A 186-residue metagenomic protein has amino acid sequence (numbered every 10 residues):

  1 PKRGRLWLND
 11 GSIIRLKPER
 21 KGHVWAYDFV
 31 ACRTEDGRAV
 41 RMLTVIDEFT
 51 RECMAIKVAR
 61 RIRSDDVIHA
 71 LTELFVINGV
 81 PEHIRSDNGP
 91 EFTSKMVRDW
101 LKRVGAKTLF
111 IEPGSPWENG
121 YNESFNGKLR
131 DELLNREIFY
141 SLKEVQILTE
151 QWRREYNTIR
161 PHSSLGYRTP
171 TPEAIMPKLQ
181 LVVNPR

Functional and structural regions predicted by a protein language model:
P1-V24, S115, T169-L179: Basic, flexible linker segments flanking DNA-binding modules in nucleic acid-interacting mobile-element proteins
H23-M54, R60: An active-site-proximal beta-strand-loop segment
D28, D47, D87, N119 (+2 more regions): Acidic active-site catalytic centers that drive phospho-/nucleotidyl reactions and related ester hydrolyses
R38, I56-N78, P90: Active-site beta-loop-alpha junctions of metal-dependent nucleic acid enzymes, especially the RNase H-like/DDE
T50-M54, N78-H83: Short, surface-exposed connector motifs at secondary-structure boundaries
E52-I56, T108-I111, N135: Short small-residue beta-strand/loop micro-motif enriched in glycine and branched aliphatics
S86-W100, T108-R130, S141-E150, P170-I175: RNase H-like two-metal-ion nuclease catalytic core shared by retroviral integrases and related mobile-element nucleases
V104, K128-R186: C-terminal domain-tail junction helix/linker
